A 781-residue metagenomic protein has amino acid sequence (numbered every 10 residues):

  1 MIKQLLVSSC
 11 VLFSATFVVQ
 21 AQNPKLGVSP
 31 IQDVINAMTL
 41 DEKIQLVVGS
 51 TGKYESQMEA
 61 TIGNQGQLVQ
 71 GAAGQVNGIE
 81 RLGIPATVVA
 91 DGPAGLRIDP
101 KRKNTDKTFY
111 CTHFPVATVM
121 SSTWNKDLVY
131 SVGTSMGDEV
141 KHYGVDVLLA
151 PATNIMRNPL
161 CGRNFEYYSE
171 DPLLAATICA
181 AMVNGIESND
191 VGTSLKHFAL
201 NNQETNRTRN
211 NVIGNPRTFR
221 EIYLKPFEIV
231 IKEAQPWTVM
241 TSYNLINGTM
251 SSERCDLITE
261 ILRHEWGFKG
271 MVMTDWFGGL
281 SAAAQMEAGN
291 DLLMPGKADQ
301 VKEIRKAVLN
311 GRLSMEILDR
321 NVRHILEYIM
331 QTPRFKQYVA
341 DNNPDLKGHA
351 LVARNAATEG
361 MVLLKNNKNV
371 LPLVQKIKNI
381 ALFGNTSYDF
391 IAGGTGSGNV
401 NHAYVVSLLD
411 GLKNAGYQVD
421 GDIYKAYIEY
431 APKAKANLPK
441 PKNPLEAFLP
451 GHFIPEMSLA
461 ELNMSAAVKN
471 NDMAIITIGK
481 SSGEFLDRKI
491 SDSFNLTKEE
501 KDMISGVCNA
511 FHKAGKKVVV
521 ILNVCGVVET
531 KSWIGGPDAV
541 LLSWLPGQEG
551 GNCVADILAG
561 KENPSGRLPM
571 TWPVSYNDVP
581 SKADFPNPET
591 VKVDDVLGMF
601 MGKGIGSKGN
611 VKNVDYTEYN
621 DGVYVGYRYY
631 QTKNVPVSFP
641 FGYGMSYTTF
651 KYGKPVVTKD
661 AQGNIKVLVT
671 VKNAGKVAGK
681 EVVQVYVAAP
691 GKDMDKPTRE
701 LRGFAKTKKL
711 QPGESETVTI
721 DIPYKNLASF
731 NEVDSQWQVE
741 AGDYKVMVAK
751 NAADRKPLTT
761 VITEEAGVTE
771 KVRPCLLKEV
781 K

Functional and structural regions predicted by a protein language model:
M1-K25: Bacterial Sec-dependent N-terminal signal peptides
Q4-L5, V11, P372, P757 (+1 more regions): Acidic/proline-rich low-complexity IDRs
V7-S8, S14, G703, P712 (+1 more regions): Generic detector of low-complexity/intrinsically disordered segments and short hydrophobic N-terminal stretches
A21-S729, Q738-V748, A752, C775-K781: Glycoside hydrolase catalytic-domain context in secreted enzymes
E732-D734: Short beta-alpha junctions and helix-cap segments that line functional grooves
D754-K771: Short beta-strand elements
